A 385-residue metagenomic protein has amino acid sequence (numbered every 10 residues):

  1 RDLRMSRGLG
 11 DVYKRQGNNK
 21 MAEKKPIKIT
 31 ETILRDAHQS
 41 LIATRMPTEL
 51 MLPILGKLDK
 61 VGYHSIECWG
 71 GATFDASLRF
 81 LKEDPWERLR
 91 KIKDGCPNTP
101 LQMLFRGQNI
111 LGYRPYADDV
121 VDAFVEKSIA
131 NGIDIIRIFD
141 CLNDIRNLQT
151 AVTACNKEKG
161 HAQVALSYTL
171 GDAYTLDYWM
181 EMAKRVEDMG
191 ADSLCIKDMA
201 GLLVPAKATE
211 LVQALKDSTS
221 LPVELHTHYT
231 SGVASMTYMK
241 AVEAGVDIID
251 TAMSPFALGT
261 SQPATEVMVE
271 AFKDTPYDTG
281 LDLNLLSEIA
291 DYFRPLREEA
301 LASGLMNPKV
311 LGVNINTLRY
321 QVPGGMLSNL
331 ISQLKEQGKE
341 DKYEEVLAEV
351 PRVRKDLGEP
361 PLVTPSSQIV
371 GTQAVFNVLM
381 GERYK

Functional and structural regions predicted by a protein language model:
R1-Q16: Single conserved hydrophobic/aromatic residue that forms the stacking wall/gate of nucleotide- or nucleobase-binding
K14-R137, C141-K385: Catalytic cores and adjacent flexible loops of soluble metabolic enzymes that perform enolate/carbanion chemistry on
